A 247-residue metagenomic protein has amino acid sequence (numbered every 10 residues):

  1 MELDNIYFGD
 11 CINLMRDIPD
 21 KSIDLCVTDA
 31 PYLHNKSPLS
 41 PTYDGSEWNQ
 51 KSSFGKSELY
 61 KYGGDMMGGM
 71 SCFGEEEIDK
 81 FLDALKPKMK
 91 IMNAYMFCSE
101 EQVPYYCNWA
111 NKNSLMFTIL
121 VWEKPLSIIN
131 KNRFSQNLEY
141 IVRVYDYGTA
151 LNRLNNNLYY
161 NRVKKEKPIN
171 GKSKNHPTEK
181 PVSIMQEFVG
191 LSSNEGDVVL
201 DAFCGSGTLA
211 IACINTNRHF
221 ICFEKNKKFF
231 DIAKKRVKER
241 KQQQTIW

Functional and structural regions predicted by a protein language model:
M1-T28, H34-S37, Q244-W247: SAM-dependent nucleic-acid methyltransferase catalytic core
L3, S22-D24, I91, M116 (+1 more regions): Local beta-strand N-terminus motif with an aromatic residue
I6-G9, G68-D79, N175-S183: Conserved phosphate-coordination/catalytic loops
L14, K80-F81, I184-F188: Well-ordered alpha-helical segments embedded in enzymatic catalytic cores
I18-P19, K86-K88, F188-N194: Glycine-rich helix-loop-beta junction characteristic of Rossmann-like nucleotide cofactor-binding loops
S22-N93, T216: SAM-dependent methyltransferase catalytic-core segment centered on the flexible catalytic loop and adjoining short
Y32, K36-N49, Y95-M96, E101-P104 (+1 more regions): Class I S-adenosyl-L-methionine
